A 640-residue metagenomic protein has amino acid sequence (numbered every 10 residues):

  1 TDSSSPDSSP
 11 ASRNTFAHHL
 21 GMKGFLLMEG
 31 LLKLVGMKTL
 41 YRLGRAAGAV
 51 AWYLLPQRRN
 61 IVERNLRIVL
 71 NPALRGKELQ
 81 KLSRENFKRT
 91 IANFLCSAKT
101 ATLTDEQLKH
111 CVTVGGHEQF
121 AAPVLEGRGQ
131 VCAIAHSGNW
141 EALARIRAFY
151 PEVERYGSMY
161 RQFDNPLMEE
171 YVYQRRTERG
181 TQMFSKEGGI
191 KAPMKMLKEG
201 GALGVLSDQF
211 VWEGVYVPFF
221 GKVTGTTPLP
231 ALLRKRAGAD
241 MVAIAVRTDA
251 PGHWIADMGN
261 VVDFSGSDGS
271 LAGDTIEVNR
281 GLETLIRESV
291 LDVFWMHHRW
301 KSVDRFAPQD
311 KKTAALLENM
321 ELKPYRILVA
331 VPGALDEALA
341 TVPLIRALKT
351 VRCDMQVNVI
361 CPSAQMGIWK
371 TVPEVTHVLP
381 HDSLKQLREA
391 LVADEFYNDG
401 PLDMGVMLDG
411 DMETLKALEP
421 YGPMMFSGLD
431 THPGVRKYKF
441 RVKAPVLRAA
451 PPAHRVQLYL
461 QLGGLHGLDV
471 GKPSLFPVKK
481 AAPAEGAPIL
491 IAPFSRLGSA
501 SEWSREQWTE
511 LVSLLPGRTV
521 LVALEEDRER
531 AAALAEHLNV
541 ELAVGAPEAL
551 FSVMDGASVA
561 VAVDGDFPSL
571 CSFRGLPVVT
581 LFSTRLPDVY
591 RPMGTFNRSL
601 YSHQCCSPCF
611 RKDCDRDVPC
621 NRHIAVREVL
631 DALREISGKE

Functional and structural regions predicted by a protein language model:
D2-I134, N139, E170-Q174, Q309-N319: Membrane-anchoring hydrophobic helices of lipid-metabolizing enzymes
F25, R58, K77, L125-R128 (+5 more regions): Catalytic machinery of carbohydrate-active enzymes, primarily nucleotide-sugar-dependent glycosyltransferases
L54, K81-R84, F149, V153 (+5 more regions): Non-catalytic C-terminal accessory region of glycerolipid acyltransferases and related lyso-lipid remodeling enzymes
L66, R234, V290, L348 (+1 more regions): Residue-level signal for inorganic ion chemistry
D105-Q107, Q174-G180, V215-F219, H381 (+2 more regions): Short, basic, glycine/proline-bearing loop/turn elements
Q119, G188-P193, V392, G545-A549: Short acidic active-site motifs
E126-E187, W212-V215: Catalytic core of membrane glycerolipid acyltransferases/transacylases, capturing the structured, soluble-facing
